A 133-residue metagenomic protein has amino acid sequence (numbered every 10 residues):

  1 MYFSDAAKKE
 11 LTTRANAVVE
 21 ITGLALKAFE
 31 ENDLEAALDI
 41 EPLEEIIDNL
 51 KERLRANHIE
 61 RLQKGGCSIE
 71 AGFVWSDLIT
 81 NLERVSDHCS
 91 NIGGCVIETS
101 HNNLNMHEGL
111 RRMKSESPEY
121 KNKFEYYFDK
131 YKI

Functional and structural regions predicted by a protein language model:
M1-I133: Cytosolic, long alpha-helical scaffolding segments
